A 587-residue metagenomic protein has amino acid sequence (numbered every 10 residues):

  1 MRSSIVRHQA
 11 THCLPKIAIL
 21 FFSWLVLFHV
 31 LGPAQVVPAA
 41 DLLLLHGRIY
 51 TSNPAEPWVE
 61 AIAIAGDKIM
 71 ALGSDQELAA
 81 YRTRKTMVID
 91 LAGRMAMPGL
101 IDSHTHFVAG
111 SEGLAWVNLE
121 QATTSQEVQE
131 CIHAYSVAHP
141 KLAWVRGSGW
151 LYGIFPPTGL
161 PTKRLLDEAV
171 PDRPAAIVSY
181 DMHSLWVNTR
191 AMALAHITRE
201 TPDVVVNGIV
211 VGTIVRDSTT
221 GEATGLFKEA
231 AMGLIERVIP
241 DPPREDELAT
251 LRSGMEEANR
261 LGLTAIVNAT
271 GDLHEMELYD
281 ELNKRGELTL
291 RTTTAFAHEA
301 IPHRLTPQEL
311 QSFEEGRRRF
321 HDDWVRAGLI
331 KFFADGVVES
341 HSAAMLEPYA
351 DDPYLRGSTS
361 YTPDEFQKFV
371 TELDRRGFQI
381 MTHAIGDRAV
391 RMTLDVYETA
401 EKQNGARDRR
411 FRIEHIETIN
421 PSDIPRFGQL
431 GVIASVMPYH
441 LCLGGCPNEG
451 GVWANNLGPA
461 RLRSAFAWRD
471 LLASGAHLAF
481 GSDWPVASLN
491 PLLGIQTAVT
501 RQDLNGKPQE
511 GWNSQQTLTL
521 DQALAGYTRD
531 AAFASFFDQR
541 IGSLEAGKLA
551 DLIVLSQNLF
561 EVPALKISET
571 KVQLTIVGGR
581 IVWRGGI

Functional and structural regions predicted by a protein language model:
M1-L14: N-terminal secretory signal peptides that target proteins for export/translocation
K16-G32: Bacterial N-terminal signal peptides
V37-L45, Y50, P54-S312, R326-G328 (+6 more regions): Divalent metal-binding segments
N259, H321, D374, G428 (+1 more regions): Anion (oxyanion) recognition and catalysis
N283-G286, G316-H321, A406, G428-Q429: Acidic (Asp/Glu)-rich catalytic clusters
H298-R304, E414-D423: Short, conserved secondary-structure transition motifs
T371-M381, R388-F411, P421, P425 (+4 more regions): His/Asp/Glu-enriched, well-ordered alpha-helical/loop segment that forms or immediately abuts the divalent-metal
